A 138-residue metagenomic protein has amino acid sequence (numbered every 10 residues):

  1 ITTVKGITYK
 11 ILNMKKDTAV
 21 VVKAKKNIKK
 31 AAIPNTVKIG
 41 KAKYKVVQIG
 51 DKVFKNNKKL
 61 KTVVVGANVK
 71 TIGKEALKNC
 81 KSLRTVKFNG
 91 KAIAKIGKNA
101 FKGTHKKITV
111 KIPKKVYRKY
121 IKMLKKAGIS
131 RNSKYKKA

Functional and structural regions predicted by a protein language model:
I1-I7: N-terminal low-complexity, Pro/Thr/Ser-rich intrinsically disordered segments that act as propeptides or flexible
V4, M14-D17, K26-Q48, N57-T71 (+3 more regions): Structural signature of tandem-repeat unit edges
D51-V53, G73-A76, K98-A100: Consensus positions within tandem repeat domains that build extended binding/scaffold surfaces
N99-A100, R118-N132: Short, aromatic/basic amphipathic alpha-helical patches
